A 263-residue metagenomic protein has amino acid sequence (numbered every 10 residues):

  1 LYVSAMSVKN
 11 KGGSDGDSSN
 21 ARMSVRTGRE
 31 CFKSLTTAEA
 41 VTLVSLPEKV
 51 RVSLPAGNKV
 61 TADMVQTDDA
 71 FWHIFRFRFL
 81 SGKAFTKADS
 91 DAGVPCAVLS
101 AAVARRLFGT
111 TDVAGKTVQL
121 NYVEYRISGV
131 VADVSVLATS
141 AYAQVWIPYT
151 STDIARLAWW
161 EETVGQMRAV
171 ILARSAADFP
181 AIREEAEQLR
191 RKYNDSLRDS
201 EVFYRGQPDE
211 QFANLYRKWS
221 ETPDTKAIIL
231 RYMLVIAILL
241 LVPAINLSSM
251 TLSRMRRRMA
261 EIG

Functional and structural regions predicted by a protein language model:
L1-L107, T111, Q119-Y125: Structured, solvent-exposed hinge/loop segments at the ends of secondary-structure elements
N58, D178, K226-L230, R258-M259: Membrane-helix interface segments
V65, D69-A84, P95-P223: Mid-to-C-terminal secondary-structure elements that act as membrane-proximal/extracytoplasmic interface segments
Y122, E185, V235-I236, R254: Residue-level recognition of transmembrane alpha-helices in multi-pass small-molecule transporters/permeases
S220-A237: N-terminal membrane-entry
I238-I245: Faces of alpha-helical transmembrane segments in polytopic inner-membrane proteins
I245-G263: Intracellular coupling helices
